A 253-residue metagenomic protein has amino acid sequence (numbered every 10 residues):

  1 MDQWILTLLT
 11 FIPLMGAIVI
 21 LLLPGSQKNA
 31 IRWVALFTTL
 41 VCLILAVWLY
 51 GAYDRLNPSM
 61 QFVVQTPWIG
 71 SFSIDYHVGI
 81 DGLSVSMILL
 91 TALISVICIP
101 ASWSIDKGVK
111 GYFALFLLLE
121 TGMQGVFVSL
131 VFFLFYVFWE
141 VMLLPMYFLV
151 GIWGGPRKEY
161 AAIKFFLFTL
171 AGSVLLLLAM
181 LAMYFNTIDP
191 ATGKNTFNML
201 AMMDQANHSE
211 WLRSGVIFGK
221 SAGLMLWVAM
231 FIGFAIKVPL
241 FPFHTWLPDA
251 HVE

Functional and structural regions predicted by a protein language model:
M1-I5, I20-W103, K107-A114, D189-E210 (+1 more regions): Transmembrane helix-loop-helix hairpins at membrane boundaries of multipass inner-membrane proteins
D2-I12, I80-T91, F132-P145, G223-G233: Structural signature of hydrophobic alpha-helical transmembrane segments
I12, G16-V19, T38, M87 (+7 more regions): Hydrophobic residues within membrane-embedded alpha-helical segments of Major Facilitator Superfamily
M15, L43, M146, A179-M180 (+2 more regions): Hydrophobic/aromatic residues in alpha-helical transmembrane segments
A17-Q27, S95-D106, F148-R157, V238-H251: C-terminal ends of transmembrane helices
S26-K28, G111-L118, G122-F218, A222: Alpha-helical multi-pass transmembrane bundles of energy-transducing inner-membrane proteins
T38, F165-T169, A250-E253: Junctions where cytoplasmic loops transition into the N-terminal start of transmembrane alpha-helices in multi-pass
Q205-S214, M225-E253: Short helix-boundary/re-entrant hairpin motifs in multi-pass inner-membrane proteins
